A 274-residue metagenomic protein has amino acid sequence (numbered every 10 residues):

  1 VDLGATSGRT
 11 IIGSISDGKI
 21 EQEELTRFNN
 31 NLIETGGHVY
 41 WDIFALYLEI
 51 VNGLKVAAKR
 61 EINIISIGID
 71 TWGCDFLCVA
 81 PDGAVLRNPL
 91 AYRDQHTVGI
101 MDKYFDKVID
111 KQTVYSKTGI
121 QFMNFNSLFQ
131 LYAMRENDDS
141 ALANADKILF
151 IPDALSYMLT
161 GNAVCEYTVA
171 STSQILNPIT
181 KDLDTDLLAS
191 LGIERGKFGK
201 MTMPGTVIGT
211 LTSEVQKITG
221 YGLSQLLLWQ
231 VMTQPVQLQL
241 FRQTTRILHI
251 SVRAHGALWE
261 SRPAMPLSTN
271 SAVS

Functional and structural regions predicted by a protein language model:
V1-R87, G99, K103, S116 (+4 more regions): N-terminal glycine/serine-rich phosphate-binding loop of ATP-dependent small-molecule kinases, especially carbohydrate
L3-A5, V114-M232: Gly/Ser/Thr-rich active-site cleft segment
Q22-T26, P204-T219, A264, S268-S274: Acidic-glycine-rich active-site phosphate/pyrophosphate-binding loop
Y47-K55, L128-L131, M232-P235: Short, hydrophobic/amphipathic alpha-helical packing segments that form internal helix faces or helix-helix interfaces
N52-R60, A133, N137, F241: A generic secondary-structure signal
T71, R93, G205: Residues that line or immediately flank small-molecule/substrate-binding pockets and catalytic motifs
F76-P81, V85-D102, A145, L149-D184 (+2 more regions): Glycine-rich phosphate-binding loop of actin/hexokinase-like ATP-binding domains
T97, K107, M123-N124: Gly/Ser-rich phosphate-binding catalytic loop and adjacent alpha/beta segment that cradle a phosphoryl group at enzyme
